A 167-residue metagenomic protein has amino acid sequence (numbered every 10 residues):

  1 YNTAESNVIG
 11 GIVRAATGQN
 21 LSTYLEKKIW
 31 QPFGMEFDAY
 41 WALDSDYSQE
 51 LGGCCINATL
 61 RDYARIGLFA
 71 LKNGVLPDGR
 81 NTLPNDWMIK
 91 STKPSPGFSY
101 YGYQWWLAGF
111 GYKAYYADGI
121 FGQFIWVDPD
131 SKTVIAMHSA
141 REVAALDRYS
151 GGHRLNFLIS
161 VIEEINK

Functional and structural regions predicted by a protein language model:
Y1, Q49-N57, A117-I120, F124: Solvent-exposed loop and edge beta-strand segments that line ligand/cofactor-binding and catalytic clefts
N2-I29, Y63-F69, K132-I135: Alpha-helical scaffold elements that line and support the substrate/ligand-binding pocket of soluble hydrolases
S6, D46-Q49, A70, G74 (+3 more regions): Solvent-exposed loop/turn segments at secondary-structure junctions within structured extracellular/periplasmic domains
A15-G53, A58: Active-site helix/loop module of the DD-peptidase/beta-lactamase fold, centered on the serine-lysine SxxK catalytic
F37-Y40, N85-M137: Active-site Gly/Thr loop motif
G53-L71: Long, charge-rich low-complexity segments
L68, L76-T92: A conserved catalytic-loop motif detector
G119-K167: Structured C-terminal helix/loop/strand segments within mature extracytoplasmic catalytic/sensor domains
